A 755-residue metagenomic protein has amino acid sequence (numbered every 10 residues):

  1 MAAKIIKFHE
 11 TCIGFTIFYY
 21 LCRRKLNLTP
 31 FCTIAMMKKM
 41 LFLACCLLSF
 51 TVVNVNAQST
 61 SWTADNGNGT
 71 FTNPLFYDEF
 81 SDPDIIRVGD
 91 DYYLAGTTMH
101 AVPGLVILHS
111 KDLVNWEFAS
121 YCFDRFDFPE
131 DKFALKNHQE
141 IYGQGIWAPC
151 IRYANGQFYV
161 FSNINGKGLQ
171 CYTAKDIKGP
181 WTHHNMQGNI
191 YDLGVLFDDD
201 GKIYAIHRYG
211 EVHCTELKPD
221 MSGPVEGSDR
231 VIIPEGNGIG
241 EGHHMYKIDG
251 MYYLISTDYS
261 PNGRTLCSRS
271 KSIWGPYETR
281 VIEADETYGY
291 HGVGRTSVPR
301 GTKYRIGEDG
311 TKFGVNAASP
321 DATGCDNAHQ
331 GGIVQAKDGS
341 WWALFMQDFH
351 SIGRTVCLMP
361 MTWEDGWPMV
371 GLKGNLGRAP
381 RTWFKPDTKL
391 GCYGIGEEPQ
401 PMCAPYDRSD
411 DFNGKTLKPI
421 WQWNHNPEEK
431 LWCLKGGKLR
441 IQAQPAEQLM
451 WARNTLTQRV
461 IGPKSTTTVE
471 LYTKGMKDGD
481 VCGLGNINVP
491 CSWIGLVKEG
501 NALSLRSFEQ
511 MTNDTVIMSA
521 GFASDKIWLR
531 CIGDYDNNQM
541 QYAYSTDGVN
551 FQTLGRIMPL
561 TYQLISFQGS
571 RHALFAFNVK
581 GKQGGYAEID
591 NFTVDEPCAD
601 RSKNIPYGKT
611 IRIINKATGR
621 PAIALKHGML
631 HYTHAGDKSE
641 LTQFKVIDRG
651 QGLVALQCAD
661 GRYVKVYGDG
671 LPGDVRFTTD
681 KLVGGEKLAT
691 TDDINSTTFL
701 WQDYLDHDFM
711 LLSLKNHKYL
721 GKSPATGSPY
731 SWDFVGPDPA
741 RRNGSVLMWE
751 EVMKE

Functional and structural regions predicted by a protein language model:
K4-I5, F18, M37, C46 (+6 more regions): Short stretches within intrinsically disordered, low-complexity N-terminal or propeptide regions
I5, Y20-L21, L28-Q58: Bacterial Sec-dependent N-terminal signal peptides
F31, Q58-K603, Q643, S696-T698: Carbohydrate-active catalytic/glycan-binding domains of CAZyme proteins, especially the secreted or lumenal ectodomains
C32, L41, N54, S570-A573 (+3 more regions): Short, intrinsically disordered, low-complexity terminal segments
R601-E755: Lectin-like carbohydrate-binding module/patch detector with strong preference for beta-trefoil
